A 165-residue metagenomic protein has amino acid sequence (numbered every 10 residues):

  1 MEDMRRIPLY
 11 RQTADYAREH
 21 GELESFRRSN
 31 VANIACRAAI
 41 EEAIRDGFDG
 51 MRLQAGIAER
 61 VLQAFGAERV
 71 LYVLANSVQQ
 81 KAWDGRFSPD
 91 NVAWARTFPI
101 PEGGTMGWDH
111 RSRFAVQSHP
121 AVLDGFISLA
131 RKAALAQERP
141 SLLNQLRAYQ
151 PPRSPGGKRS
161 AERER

Functional and structural regions predicted by a protein language model:
M1-E164: Gram-negative host-targeted secretion-system effectors, predominantly Type III and Type IV, recognized via long
